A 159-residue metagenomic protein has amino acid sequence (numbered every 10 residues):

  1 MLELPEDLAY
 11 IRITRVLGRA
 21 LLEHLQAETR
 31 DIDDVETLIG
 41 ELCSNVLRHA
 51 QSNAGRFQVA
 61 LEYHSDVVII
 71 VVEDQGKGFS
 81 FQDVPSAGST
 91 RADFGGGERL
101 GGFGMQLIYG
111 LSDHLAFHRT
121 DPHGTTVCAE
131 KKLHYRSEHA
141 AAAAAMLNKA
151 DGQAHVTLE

Functional and structural regions predicted by a protein language model:
M1, L47-E159: Conserved beta-strand-loop-beta-strand hairpin that lines the nucleotide-binding pocket of ATP/GTP-utilizing enzymes
M1-I13: STAS-typified acidic loop motif
R12, E36, Y109: A cross-family signal for key residues in well-ordered alpha-helices that form functional helical elements
R15-G40, G97-R99: Conserved short strand/loop->alpha-helix "switch" segment adjacent to the catalytic nucleotide/phosphoryl-transfer site
G40, S44, R48: Short alpha-helix lining the ATP-binding pocket of the histidine-kinase-like ATPase
